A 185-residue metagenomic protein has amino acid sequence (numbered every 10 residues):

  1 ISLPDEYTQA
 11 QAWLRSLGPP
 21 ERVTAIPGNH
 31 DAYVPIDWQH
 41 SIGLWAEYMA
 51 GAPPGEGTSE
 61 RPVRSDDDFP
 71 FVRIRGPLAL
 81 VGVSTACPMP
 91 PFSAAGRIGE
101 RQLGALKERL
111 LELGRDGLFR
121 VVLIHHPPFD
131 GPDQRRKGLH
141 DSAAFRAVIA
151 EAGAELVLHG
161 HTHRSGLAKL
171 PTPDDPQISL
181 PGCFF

Functional and structural regions predicted by a protein language model:
I1-D5, N29-D37, P88-F92, P127-G131 (+1 more regions): Active-site environment of divalent metal-dependent phosphoester hydrolases
P4, T8-A105, A147-V148, D174: Extended active-site neighborhood of metal-dependent phosphoesterases/phosphodiesterases
R15, Q134-F185: Conserved beta-sheet core of the metallophosphoesterase superfamily
E21-R22, D116-F119, G153: Short coil/turn segments at beta-strand junctions that form active-site/ligand-binding loops
V23-A25, R120, V157, I178: Hydrophobic/aromatic residues located in beta-strands of well-ordered beta-sheets within soluble catalytic
L80-G82, V121-L123, L158: Structural motif
G104-K107, G117: Glycine/proline-rich low-complexity segments that form flexible loops, beta-turns, and polyproline
L113-G131: Short acidic, glycine-rich surface-loop motifs adjacent to enzyme active sites
